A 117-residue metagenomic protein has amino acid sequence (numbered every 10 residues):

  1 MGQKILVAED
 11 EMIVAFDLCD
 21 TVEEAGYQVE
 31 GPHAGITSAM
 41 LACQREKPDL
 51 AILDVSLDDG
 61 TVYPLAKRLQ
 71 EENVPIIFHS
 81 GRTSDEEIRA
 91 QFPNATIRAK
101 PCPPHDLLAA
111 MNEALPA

Functional and structural regions predicted by a protein language model:
E9: Conserved acidic carboxylate
M12-G31: Two-component/phosphorelay signaling modules centered on CheY-like receiver
P32-L50: Acidic, metal-coordinating helix/loop segments flanking the phosphotransfer/catalytic sites of two-component signaling
D54: Active-site residues of response regulator receiver
D59-P64: Acidic catalytic/metal-coordinating carboxylates
I77-H79: Hydrophobic/aromatic residues positioned on beta-strands within the core alpha/beta folds
C102-L115: C-terminal output helix
